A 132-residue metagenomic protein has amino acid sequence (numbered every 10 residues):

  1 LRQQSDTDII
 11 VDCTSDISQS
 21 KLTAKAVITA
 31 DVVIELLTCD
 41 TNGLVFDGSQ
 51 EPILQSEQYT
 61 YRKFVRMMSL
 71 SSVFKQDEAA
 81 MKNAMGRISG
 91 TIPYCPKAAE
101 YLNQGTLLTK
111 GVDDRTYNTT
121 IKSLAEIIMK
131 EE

Functional and structural regions predicted by a protein language model:
L1-K21: Switch II (G3) loop of P-loop NTPases
S5-T7, A30-D31, G86: Short, well-ordered alpha-helix to beta-strand connector turns
D12-S18, A30-G48: Conserved Switch II/interswitch segment of TRAFAC-class P-loop GTPases
Q19-T23, Q76-D77: Short, glycine/polar-rich helix-capping loops at beta-to-alpha or helix-loop-helix junctions that flank or form
F46-Y61: Conserved C-terminal guanine-recognition region of P-loop GTPase G domains, centered on the G4
L70-G111: Beta-strand-loop-alpha "switch" segments that mediate conformational coupling across diverse proteins
N103-E132: NTP-binding/hydrolysis catalytic cores, primarily Walker-type P-loop NTPases
